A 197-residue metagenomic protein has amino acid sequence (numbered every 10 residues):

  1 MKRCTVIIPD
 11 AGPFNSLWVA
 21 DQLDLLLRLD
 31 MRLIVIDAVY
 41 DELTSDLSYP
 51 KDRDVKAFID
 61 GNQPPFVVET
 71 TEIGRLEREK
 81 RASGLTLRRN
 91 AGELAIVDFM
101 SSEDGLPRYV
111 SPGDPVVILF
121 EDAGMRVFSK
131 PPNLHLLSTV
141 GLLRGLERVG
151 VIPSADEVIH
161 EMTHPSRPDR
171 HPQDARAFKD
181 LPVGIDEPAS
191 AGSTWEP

Functional and structural regions predicted by a protein language model:
M1-P9, L17-R32, A38-V55, I59-P64 (+3 more regions): Feature 3881 marks metal-assisted phosphotransfer/nuclease machinery and their flanking interaction elements
I36, E69-I73, T139: Conserved beta-strand termini and adjacent loop/short-helix elements that scaffold enzyme active sites in alpha/beta
N62-R88: Acidic catalytic patch
I118-L119: Conserved SAM-binding loop
